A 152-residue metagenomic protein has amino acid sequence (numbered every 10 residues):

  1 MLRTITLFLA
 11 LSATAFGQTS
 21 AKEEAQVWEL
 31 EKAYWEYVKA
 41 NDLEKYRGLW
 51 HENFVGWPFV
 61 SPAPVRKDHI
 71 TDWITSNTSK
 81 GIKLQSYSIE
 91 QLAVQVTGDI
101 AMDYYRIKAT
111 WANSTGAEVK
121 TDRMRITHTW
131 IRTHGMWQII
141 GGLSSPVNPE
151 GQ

Functional and structural regions predicted by a protein language model:
T4-T14: Sec-dependent N-terminal signal peptides
A15-A21: Boundary at the C-terminal end of the N-terminal hydrophobic targeting segment
Q18, S114-T121, P149-Q152: A short acidic/glycine-rich loop-to-helix N-cap element
K22-W28, Y37, L43-G98, Y104-R106 (+1 more regions): A solvent-exposed, acidic/Ser-Thr-rich amphipathic alpha-helical stretch
W50, I107-A109, L143-P146: Short beta-strand segments enriched in hydrophobic/aromatic residues within well-folded beta-rich domains
A109-N113, W130: Beta-strand elements of well-folded, non-transmembrane domains
R123-E150: Short beta-strand edge/turn micro-motifs at domain boundaries
